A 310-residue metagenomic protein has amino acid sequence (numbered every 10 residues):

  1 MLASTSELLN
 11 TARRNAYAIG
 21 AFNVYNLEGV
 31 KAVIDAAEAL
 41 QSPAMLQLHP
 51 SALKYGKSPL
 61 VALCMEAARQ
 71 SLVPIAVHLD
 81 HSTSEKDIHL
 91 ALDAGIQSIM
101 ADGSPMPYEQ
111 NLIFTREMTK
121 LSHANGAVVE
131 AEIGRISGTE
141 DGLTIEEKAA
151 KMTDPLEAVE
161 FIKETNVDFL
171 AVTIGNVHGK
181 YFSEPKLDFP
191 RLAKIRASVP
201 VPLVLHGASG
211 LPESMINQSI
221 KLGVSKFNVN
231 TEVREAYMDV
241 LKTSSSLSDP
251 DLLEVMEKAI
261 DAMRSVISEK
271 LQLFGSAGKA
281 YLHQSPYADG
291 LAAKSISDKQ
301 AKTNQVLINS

Functional and structural regions predicted by a protein language model:
L2-A3, A301: Low-complexity, intrinsically disordered regions enriched in charged/polar residues
A3-T11, N15, Y25-S51, S58-P74 (+6 more regions): Alpha/beta enzyme core
I19, A101, L253-M256: Active-site oxyanion-binding pockets that recognize sulfate/phosphate
K54, S58-A68, D261-R264, S268-Q272: Ligand-binding grooves and catalytic loops that recognize ribose/phosphate and carbohydrate rings, and esterified lipid
L205-S209: Glycine-rich beta-strand-to-loop/alpha-helix junction loops that act as flexible
P212-S310: C-terminal alpha-helical cap/extension of soluble enzyme domains
